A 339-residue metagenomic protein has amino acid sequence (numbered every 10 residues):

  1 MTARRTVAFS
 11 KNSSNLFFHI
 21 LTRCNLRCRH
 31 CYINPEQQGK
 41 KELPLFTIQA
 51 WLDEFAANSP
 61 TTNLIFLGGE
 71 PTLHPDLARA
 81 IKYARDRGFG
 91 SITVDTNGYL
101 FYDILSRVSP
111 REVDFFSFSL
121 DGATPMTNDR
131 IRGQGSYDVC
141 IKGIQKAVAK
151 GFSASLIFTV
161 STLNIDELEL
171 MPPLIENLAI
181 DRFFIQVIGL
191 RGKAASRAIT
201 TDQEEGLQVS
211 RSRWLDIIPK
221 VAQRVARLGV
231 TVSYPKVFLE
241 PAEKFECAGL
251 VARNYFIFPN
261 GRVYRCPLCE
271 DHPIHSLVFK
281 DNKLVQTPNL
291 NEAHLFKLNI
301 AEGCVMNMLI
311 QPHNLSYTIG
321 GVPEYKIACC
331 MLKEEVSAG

Functional and structural regions predicted by a protein language model:
M1-R107, R111-E112, G339: Conserved alpha-helical substructure of the radical SAM core
T2-N12, N34, K244, R262-V263 (+1 more regions): Flexible mid-to-C-terminal extensions adjoining Fe-S/redox cofactors in radical SAM and related proteins
S14-L16, T62-L64, D181-F183, V230-V232 (+1 more regions): Hydrophobic beta-strand segments of well-ordered beta-sheets in folded domains
L16, A248-R253: Short loop/turn microsegments at loop-to-beta-strand junctions
L21-C24, E240, P259, K297: Residue-level signal for mature regions of secreted extracellular proteins and peptides
L43, P110-F115, S119-D121, M126-L250 (+3 more regions): Radical SAM enzyme [4Fe-4S]-AdoMet core and its adjacent flexible, acidic and glycine-rich loops/tails across
L73-H74, F101, N164-I165, P273 (+1 more regions): Alpha-helix N-cap/loop-to-helix initiation residues
